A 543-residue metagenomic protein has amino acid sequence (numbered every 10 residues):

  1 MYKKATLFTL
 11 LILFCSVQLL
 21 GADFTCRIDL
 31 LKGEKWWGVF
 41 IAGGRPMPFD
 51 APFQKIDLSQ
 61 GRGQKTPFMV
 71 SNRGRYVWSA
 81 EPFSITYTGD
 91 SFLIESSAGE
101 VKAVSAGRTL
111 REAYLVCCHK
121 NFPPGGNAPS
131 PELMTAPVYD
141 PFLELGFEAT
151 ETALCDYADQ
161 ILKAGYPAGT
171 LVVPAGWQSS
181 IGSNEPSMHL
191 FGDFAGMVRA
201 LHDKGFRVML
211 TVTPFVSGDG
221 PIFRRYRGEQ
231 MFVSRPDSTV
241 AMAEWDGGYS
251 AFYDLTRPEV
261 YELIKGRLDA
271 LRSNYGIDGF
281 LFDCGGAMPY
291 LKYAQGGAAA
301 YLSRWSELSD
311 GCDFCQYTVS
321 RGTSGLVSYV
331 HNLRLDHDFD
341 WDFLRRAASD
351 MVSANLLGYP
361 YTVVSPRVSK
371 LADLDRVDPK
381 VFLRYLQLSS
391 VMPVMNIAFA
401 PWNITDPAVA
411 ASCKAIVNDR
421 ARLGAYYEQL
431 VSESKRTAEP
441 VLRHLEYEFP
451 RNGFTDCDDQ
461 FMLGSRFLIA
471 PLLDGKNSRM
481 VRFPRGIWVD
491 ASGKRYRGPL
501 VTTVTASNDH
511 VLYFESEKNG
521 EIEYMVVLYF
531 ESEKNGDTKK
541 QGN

Functional and structural regions predicted by a protein language model:
M1-T6, A22, T538-N543: Short, Lys/Arg-enriched, disordered terminal segments
Y2-K3, L19, T503, E523: Short, intrinsically disordered, low-complexity terminal segments
Y2-V17: Sec-dependent N-terminal signal peptides
T6, P258, A287, K494 (+3 more regions): A generic signature of intrinsically disordered, low-complexity regions enriched in glycine/proline and charged/polar
L7, L19-L20, L512, L528: Leucine-biased recognition of intrinsically disordered, low-complexity hydrophobic segments
D23-D509, Y529-E531: Catalytic-domain carbohydrate-binding cleft regions of carbohydrate-active enzymes
G498-D537, G542-N543: C-terminal beta-strand-rich structural cap/linker in extracellular carbohydrate-active enzymes
